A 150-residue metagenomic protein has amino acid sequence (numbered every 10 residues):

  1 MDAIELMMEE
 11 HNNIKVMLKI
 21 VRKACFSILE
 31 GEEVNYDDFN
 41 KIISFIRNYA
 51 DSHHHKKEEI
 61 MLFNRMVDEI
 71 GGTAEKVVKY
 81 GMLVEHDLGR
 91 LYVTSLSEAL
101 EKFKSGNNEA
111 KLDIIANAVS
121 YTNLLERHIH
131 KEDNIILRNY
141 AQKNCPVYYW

Functional and structural regions predicted by a protein language model:
M1-W150: Small-residue-biased structural context
